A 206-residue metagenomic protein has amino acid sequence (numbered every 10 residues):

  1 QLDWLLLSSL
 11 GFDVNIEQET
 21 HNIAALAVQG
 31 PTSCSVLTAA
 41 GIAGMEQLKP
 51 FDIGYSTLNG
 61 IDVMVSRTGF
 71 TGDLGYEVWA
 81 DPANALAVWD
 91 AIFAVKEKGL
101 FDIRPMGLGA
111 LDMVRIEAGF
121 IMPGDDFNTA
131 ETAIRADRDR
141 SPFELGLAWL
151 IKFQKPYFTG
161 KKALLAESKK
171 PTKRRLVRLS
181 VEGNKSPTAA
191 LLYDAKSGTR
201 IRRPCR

Functional and structural regions predicted by a protein language model:
Q1-R206: Conserved, structured C-terminal
